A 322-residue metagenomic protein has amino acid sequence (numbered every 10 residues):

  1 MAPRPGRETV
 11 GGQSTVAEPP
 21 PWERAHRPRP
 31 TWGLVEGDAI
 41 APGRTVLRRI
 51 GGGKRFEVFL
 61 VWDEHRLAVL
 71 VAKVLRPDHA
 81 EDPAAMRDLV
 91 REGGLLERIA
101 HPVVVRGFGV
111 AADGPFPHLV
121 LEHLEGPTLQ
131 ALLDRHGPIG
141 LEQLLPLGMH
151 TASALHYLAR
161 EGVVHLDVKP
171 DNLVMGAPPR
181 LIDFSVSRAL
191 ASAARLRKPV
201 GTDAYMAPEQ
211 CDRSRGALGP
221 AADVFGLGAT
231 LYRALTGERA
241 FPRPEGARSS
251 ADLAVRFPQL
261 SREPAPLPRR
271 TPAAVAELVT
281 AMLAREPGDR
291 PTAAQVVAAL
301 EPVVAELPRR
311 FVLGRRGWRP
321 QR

Functional and structural regions predicted by a protein language model:
R76-R98: AlphaC helix of the eukaryotic protein kinase fold
V110: Activation-segment/catalytic-loop signature of the eukaryotic protein kinase fold
G114-T128, L132: Conserved short submotifs of the Hanks-type protein kinase catalytic core that shape the nucleotide-binding pocket
L147-G148: Activation segment signature within eukaryotic-like protein kinase domains
T151-V163: Protein kinase catalytic-loop region centered on the HRD/HxD motif
D223: Conserved catalytic-loop aspartate of Hanks-type protein kinases
L253-R269: Short proline-rich PxxP-based motifs
